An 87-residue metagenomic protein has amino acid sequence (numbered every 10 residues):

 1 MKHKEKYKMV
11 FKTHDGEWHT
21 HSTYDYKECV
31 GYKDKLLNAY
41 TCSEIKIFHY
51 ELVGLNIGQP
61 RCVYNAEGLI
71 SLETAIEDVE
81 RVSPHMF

Functional and structural regions predicted by a protein language model:
M1-H19, I45-L52: Short aromatic-glycine-(Arg/Gly/Cys) micro-motifs in beta-strand/loop hairpins
E5, T20-Y24, P60-V63, E67: A general secondary-structure boundary signal
K12, H19-S22, Y40-C42, E73: Intrinsically disordered/low-complexity terminal segments and short unstructured peptides
D15-G31: A short, exposed loop/beta-hairpin motif centered on an aromatic-Gly-Thr core
V30-N38: Surface-exposed alpha-helical segments enriched in charged/polar residues
L37-F87: Short, mixed-charge low-complexity intrinsically disordered segments
